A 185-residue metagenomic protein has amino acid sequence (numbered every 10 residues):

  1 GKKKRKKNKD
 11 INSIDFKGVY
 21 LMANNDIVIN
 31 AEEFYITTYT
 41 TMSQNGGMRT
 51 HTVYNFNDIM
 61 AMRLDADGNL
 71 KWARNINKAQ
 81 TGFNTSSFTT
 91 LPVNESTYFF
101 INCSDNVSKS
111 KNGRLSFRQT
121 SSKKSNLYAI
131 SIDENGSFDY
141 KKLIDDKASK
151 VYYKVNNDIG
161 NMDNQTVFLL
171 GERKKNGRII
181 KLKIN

Functional and structural regions predicted by a protein language model:
G1-N185: Secretory-pathway ectodomains
